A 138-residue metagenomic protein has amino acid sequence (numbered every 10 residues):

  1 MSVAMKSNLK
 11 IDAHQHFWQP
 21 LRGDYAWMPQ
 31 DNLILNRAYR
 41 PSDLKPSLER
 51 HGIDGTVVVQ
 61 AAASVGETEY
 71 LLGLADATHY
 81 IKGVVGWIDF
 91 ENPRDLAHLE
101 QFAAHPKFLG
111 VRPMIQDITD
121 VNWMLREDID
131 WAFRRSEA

Functional and structural regions predicted by a protein language model:
S2-A75: An N-terminally biased module of ancient metal coordination in phosphate/nucleic-acid-related enzymes
G66-A138: Active-site gating/metal-coordination segments in enzymes
